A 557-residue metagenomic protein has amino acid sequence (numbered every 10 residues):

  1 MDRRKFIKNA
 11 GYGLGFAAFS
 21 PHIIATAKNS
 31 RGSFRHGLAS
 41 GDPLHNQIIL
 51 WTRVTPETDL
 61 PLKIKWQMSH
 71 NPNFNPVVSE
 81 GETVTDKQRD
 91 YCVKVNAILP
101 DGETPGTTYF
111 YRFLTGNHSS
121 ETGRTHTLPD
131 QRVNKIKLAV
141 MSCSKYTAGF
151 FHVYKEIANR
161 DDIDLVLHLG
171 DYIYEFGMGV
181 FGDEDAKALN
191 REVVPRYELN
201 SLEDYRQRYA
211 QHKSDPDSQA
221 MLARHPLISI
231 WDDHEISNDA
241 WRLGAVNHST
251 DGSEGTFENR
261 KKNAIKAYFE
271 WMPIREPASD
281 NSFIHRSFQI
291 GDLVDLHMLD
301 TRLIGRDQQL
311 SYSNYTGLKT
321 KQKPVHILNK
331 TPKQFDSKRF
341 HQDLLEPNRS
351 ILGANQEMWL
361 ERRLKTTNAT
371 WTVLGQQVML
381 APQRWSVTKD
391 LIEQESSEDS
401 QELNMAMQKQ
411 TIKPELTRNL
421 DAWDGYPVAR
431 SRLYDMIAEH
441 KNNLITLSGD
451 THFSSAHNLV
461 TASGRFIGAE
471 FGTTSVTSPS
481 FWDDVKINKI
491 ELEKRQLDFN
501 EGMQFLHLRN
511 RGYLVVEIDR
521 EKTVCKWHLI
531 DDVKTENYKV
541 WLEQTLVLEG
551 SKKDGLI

Functional and structural regions predicted by a protein language model:
R3-I557: Metal-dependent phosphoester/phosphodiester hydrolase catalytic core
